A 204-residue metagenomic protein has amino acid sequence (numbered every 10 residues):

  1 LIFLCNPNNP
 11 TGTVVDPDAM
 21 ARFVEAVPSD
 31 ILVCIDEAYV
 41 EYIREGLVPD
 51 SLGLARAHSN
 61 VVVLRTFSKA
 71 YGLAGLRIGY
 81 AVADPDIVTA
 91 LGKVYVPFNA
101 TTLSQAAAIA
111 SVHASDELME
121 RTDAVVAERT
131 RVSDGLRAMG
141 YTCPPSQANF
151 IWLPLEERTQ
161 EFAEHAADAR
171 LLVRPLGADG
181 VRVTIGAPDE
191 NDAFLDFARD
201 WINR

Functional and structural regions predicted by a protein language model:
L1-P7, V33-E37, P144-S146, R174-G177: Short beta-strands and strand-loop turn motifs
P10-V33, E37-S68: Active-site pre-lysine segment of PLP-dependent enzymes
D18, E164-R204: PLP-dependent enzyme catalytic core of the Aspartate aminotransferase-like
D18-R22, D50-G53, R131, E161 (+1 more regions): Alpha-helical scaffolding segments of alpha/beta enzyme cores, especially the outer helices of TIM-barrel or partial
N60-R137, Y141-P144: PLP-dependent aminotransferase class I/II
V125-V126, T130, D134-A169, I185: Conserved PLP-binding catalytic core of the aspartate aminotransferase-like
